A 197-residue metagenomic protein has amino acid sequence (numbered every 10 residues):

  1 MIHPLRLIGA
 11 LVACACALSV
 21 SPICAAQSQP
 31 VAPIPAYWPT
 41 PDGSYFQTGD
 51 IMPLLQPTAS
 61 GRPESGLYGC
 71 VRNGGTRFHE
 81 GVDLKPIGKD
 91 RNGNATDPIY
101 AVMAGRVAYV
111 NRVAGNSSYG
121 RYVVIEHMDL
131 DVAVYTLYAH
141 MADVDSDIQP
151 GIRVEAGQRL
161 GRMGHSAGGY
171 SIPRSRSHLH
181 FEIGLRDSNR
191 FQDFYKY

Functional and structural regions predicted by a protein language model:
M1-L11: Bacterial N-terminal signal peptides that target proteins for export
G9-S19: Bacterial N-terminal signal peptides
A13, I23-A26: Cleavable N-terminal signal peptides
A25-R121, L130: Surface-exposed, glycine-biased beta-strand/turn segments
S28-D50, L55-R62, D147, R162 (+1 more regions): Acidic, glycine-rich catalytic/binding loops that coordinate metals and/or anionic ligands
N92-T96, Y100, V132-G157: Short histidine-centered loop motifs in beta-beta connectors
G105-A108, G151-M163: A structural signal for short beta-strand/turn segments enriched in small hydrophobics and glycine
V110, M141, M163-S166: Residue-level recognition of beta-strand microenvironments
